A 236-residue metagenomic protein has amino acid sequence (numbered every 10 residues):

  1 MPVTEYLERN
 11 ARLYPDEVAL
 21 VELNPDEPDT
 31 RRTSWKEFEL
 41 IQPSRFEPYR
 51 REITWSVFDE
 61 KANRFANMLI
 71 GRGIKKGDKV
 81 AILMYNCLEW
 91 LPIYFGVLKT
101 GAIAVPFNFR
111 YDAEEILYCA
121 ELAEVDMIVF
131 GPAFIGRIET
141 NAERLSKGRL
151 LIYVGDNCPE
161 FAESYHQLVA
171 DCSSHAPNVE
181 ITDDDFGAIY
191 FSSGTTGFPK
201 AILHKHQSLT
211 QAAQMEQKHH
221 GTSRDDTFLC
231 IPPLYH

Functional and structural regions predicted by a protein language model:
E5-E8, G71-R72, K99-A170: Structural core segment of the AMP-binding/adenylate-forming
E8, D16-C87, L91-F95, D112-L117 (+1 more regions): Conserved AMP-binding/adenylate-forming core of the ANL superfamily
P15-V18, A170-F191, F198, G221-T227: Conserved pre-ATP/AMP-binding loop-to-beta segment of ANL
N24-R51, I135-D183: ANL superfamily adenylate-forming
E52-S56, G187-Q211: Conserved AMP-binding A3 loop
D59-R64, A170, I202-S223, F228-Y235: Conserved structural elements of the adenylate-forming
V80, V97, I128, F186 (+3 more regions): Conserved S/T- and glycine-rich ATP-binding loop of Class I adenylate-forming
W90-L98, A104, L209: Short hydrophobic alpha-helical segments of the AMP-binding
